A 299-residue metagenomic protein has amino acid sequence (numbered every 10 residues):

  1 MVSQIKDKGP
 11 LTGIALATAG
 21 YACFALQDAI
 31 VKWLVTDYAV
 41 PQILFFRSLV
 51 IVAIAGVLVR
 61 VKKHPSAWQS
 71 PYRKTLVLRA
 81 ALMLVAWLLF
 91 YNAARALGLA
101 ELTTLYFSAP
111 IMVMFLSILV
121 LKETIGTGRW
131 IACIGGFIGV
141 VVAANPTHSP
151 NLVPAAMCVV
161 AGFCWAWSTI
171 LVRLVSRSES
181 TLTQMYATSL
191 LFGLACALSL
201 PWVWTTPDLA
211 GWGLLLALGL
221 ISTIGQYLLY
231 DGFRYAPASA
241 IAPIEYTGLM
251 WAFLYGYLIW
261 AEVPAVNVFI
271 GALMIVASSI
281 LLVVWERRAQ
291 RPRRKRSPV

Functional and structural regions predicted by a protein language model:
V2, M250-V299: C-terminal-most transmembrane helix of multi-pass membrane proteins
V2-Q4, V52-P71, F137-P150, F192-G211 (+3 more regions): Membrane-interface helix-cap regions at the ends of transmembrane helices in multi-pass membrane proteins
T12-G20, V59-R60, P65-L89, V153-A161 (+1 more regions): Loop-to-transmembrane-helix transition segments
G13, D37-V85, C164-S168, A187-V203: Transmembrane alpha-helices of multi-pass small-molecule transport proteins
K32, V40, T147-P207, R293-V299: Transmembrane alpha-helical segments that form core, pore/gating elements of small-molecule transporters/exporters
V50-I54, L105-L119, I134, L190-A195 (+2 more regions): Alpha-helical transmembrane segments of compact multi-pass small-molecule transporters, enriched in specific families
T103-S108, V175-L190, Q226-Y257: Helix-helix packing/entry segments at the starts of transmembrane helices
Y106, K122-V142, H148, L152-A155 (+2 more regions): Loop-to-transmembrane alpha-helix entry segments
